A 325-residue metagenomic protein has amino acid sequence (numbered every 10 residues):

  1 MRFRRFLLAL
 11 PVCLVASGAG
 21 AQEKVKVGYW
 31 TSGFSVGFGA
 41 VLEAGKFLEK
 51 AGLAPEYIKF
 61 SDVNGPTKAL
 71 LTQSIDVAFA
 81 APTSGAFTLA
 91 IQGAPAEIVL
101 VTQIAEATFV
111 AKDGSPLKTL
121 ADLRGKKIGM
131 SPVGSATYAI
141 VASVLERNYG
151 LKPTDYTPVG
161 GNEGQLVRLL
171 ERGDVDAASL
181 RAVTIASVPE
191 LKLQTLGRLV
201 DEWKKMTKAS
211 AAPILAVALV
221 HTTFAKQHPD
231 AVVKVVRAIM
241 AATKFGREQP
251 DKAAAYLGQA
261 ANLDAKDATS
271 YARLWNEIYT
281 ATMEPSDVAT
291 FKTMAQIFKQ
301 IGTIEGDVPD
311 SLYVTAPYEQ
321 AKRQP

Functional and structural regions predicted by a protein language model:
M1-L8: Bacterial N-terminal signal peptides that target proteins for export
F3, T119-L120, D310: Structural motif detector for alpha-helix initiation sites
V15-A21: Sec/Tat signal peptide C-region and signal peptidase I cleavage site
Q22-G160, L169-R172, D176-A182, L196: Short, glycine-/small- and polar/acidic-enriched structural segments that line small-molecule recognition paths
K46, K50, V200-A211, E277-S286: Short, solvent-exposed loop/beta-turn-alpha elements that line the ligand-binding surface or hinge of extracytoplasmic
S84, Q165-L257: Pocket-lining segment of extracytoplasmic ligand-binding domains
K226-I304: Secondary-structure end/capping motifs
A295-P325: Conserved C-terminal helix/tail region of periplasmic/extracytoplasmic solute-binding proteins
